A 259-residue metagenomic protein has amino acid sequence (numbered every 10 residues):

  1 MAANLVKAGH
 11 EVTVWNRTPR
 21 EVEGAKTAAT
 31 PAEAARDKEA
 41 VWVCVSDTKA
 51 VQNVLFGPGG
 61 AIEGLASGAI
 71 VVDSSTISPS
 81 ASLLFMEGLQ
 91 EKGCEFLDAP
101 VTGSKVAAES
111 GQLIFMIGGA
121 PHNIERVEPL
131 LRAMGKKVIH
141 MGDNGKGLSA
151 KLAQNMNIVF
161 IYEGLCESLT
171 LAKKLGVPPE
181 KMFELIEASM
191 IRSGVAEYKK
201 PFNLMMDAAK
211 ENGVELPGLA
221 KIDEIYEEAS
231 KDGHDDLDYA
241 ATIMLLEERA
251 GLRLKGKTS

Functional and structural regions predicted by a protein language model:
M1, P31-R36, A40-V41, T48-L113: Rossmann-like NAD(P)(H) cofactor-binding subdomain of soluble oxidoreductases
M1-L5, F85, L130, L171: Hydrophobic residues within alpha-helices that form the first helical element adjacent to the glycine-rich loop
M1-V43, A69, S74, K105 (+2 more regions): NAD(P)+-binding Rossmann beta1-loop-alpha1 motif at the extreme N-terminus of oxidoreductases
V12, T27, E95-L97, V138 (+2 more regions): Hydrophobic beta-strand scaffold residues
R17-T18, D47, A120: Residues in the short beta-alpha loop(s) of Rossmann-like NAD(P)-binding domains
T76-N155, V159: Rossmann-fold dinucleotide-binding core
K146-R253: Helical "substrate-binding/catalytic lid" subdomain of Rossmann-like NAD(P)-dependent dehydrogenases/reductases
